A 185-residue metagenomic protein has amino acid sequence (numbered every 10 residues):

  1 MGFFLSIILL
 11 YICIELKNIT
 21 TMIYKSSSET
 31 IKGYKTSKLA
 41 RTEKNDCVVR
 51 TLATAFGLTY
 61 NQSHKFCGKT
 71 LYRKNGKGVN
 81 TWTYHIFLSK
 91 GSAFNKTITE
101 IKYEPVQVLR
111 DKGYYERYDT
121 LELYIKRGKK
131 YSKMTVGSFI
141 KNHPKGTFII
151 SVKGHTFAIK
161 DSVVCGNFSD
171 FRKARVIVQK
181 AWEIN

Functional and structural regions predicted by a protein language model:
M1-L5: Positively charged N-terminal leader segments that act as targeting/secretion signals
I7-I12, N18: Short, positively charged and aromatic/hydrophobic N-terminal segments
M22-K77, F87, G91, N95 (+1 more regions): Active-site nucleophile-adjacent alpha helix/oxyanion-hole segment immediately C-terminal to the catalytic cysteine
V49, F157-A158: Long, contiguous hydrophobic alpha-helical segments, chiefly transmembrane helices and signal peptides
L71-G154, K160-S162, N167-S169: Conserved active-site-adjacent core of cysteine acyl-enzyme catalytic domains
V163-N185: Noncatalytic regulatory segments and standalone regulatory/sensor domains
